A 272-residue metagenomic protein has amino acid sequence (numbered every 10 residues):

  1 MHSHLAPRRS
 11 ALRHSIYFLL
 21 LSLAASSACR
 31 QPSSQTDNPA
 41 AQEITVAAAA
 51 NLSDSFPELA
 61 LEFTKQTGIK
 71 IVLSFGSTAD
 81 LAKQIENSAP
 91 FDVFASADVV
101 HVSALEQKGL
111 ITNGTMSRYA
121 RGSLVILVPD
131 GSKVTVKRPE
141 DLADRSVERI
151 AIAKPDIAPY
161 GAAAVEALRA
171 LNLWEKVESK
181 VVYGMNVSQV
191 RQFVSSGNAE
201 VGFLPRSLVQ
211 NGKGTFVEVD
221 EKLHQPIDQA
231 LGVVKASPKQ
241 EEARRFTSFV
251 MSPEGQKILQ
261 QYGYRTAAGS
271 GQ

Functional and structural regions predicted by a protein language model:
H2-Y17: Bacterial N-terminal signal peptides that target proteins for export
H14-S26: Bacterial N-terminal signal peptides
C29-G68, V72-F75, A79, K83-A89 (+3 more regions): Exported/periplasmic ABC-transporter solute-binding proteins
